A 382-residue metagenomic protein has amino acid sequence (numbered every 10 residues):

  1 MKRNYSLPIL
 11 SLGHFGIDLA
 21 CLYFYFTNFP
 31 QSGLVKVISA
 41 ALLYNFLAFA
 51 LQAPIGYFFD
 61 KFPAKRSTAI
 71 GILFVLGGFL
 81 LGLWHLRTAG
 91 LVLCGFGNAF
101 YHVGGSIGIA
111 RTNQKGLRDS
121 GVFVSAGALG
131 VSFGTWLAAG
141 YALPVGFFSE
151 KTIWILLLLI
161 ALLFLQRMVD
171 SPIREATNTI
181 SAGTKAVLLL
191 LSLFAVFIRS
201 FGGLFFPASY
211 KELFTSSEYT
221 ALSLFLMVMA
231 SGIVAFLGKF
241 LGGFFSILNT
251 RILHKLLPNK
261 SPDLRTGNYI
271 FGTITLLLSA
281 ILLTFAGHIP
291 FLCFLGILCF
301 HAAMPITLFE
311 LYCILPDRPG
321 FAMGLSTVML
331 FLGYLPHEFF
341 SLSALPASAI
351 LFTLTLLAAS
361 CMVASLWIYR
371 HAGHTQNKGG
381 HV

Functional and structural regions predicted by a protein language model:
K2-P30, I38, A182-F205, F294: Pair of pore-lining "gating" transmembrane helices in MFS-fold secondary transporters
S39-Y57, M229-L241: Central cavity-lining transmembrane alpha-helices of secondary-active solute carriers, predominantly the Major
A50-L81: Conserved MFS/SLC helix-loop-helix module at the cytosolic interface between two early adjacent transmembrane helices
D60-I72, I247-I274: Cytoplasmic membrane-interface "Motif A"-like loop-to-helix N-cap segments of 12-TM Major Facilitator Superfamily
F100-Q114, H301-L315: Intracellular juxtamembrane helix-capping segments at the cytosolic ends of symmetry-related transmembrane helices
G116-A139, M323-F339: Glycine-rich segments within core transmembrane alpha-helices of 12-TM secondary carriers
F148-R167, S348-I368: Symmetry-related core transmembrane helices of the 12-TM Major Facilitator Superfamily/SLC fold
N268-T307: C-terminal transmembrane helical hairpin of 12-TM major facilitator-type secondary transporters
